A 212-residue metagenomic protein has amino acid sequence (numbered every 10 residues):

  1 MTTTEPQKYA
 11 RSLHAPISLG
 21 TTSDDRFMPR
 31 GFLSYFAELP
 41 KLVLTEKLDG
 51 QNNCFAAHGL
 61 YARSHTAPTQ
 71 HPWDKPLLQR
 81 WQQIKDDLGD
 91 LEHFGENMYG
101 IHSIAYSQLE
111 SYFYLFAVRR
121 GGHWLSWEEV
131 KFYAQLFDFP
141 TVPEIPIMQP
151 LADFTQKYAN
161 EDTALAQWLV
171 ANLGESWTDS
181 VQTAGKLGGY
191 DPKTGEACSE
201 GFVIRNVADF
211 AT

Functional and structural regions predicted by a protein language model:
M1-T212: Core nucleotide-handling region used for phosphoryl-transfer chemistry
